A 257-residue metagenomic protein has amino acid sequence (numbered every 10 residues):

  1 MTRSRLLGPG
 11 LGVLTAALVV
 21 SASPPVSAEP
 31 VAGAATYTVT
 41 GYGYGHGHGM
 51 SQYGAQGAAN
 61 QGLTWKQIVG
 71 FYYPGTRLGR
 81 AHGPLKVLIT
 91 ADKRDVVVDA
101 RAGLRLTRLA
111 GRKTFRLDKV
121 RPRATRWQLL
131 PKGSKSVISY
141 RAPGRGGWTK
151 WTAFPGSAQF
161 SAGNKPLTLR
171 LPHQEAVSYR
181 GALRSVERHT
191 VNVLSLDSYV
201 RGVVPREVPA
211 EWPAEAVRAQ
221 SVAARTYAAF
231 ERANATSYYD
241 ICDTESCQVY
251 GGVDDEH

Functional and structural regions predicted by a protein language model:
M1-H257: Conserved, single-site charged/polar hotspot
